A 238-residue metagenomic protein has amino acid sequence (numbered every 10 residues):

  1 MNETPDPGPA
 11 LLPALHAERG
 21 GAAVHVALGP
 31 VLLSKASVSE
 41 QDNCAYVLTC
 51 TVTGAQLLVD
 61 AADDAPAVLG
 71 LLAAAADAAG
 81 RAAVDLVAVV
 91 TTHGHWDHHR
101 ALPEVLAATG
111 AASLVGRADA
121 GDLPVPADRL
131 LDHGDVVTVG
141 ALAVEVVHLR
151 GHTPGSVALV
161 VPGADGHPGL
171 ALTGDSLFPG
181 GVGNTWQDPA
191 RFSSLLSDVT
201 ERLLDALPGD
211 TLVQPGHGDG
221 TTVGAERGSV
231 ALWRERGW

Functional and structural regions predicted by a protein language model:
N2-A14, E18-R19, G224-W238: Acidic, His/Gly-rich catalytic cores of divalent-metal-dependent hydrolytic chemistry
G21-A75, A158-G174: Conserved beta-strand hairpin/beta-sheet module of binuclear metal-dependent hydrolase folds, prominently
L32-S34, A143-V147: Conserved N-terminal boundary motif of the eukaryotic protein kinase catalytic domain
A36, L131, L149: Hydrophobic residues at beta-strand termini and immediately following loops that shape nucleotide-binding pockets
T53-Q56, D63-E145, P162, P168-G169 (+2 more regions): Active-site HxH/HxHxD metal-binding segment of metal-dependent hydrolases
G54, D64, A78-R81, P154-W238: Metallo-beta-lactamase
V59, V87-H95, S113-R117, L149-G151 (+3 more regions): Active-site neighborhood of phospho(di)ester-bond hydrolases with catalytic His/Asp-centered motifs
